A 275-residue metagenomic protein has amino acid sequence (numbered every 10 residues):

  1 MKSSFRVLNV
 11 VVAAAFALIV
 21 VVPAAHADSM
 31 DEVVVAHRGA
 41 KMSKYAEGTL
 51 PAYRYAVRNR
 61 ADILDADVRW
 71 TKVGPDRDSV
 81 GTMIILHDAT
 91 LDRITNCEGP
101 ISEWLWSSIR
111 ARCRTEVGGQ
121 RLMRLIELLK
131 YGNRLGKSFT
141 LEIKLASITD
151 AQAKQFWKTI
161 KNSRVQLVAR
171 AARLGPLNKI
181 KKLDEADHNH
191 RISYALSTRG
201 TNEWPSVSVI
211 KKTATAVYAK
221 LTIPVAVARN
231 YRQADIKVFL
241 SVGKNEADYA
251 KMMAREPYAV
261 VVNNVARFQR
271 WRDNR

Functional and structural regions predicted by a protein language model:
M1-A27: Secretory targeting and sorting signals
N9, H26-R275: Phosphate-group recognition and catalysis centered on beta-loop-alpha active-site segments
